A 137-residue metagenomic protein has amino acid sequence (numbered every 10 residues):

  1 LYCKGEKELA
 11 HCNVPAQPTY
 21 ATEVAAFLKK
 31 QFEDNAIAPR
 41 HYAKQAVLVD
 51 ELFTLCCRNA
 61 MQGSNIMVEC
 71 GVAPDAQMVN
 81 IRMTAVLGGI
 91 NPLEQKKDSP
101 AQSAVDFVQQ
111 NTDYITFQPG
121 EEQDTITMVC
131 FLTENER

Functional and structural regions predicted by a protein language model:
L1-T19, Q95-K97, S103-R137: Flexible, glycine-/charge-rich segments associated with ATP-binding catalytic modules
L1-V47: Bergerat-fold GHKL ATPase/HATPase_c domain
K29, L87-G89, E134: Short, surface-exposed beta-strand-loop junctions and turns on beta-sheet-rich folds
P39-M67: Conserved ATP-binding N-box helix of the HATPase_c
M67-Q77: Short beta-strand/loop element within the Bergerat-fold HATPase_c
D75-D106: Glycine-rich/acidic phosphate-handling loop/turn and adjacent ATP-lid/helix of nucleotide-binding kinase/ATPase domains
